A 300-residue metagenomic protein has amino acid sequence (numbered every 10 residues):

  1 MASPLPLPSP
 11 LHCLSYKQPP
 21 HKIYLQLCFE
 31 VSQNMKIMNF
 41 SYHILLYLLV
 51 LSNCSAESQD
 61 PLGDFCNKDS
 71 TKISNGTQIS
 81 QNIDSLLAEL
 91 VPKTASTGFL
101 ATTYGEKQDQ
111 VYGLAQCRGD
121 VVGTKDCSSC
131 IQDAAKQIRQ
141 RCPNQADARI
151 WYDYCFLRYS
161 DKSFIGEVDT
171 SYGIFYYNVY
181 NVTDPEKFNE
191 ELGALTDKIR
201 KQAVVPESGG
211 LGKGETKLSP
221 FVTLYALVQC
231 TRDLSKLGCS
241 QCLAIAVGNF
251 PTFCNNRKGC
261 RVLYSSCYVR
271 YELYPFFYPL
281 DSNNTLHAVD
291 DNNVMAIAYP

Functional and structural regions predicted by a protein language model:
A2, C28-P300: Extracellular secretory-pathway ectodomains and N-terminal mature segments of eukaryotic proteins
P8, H12-L14, I23: Compositionally biased, intrinsically disordered low-complexity segments enriched in Pro/Arg/Gln/His
Q18-P19, L27: Cationic, low-complexity basic patches in intrinsically disordered or flexible, solvent-exposed regions
